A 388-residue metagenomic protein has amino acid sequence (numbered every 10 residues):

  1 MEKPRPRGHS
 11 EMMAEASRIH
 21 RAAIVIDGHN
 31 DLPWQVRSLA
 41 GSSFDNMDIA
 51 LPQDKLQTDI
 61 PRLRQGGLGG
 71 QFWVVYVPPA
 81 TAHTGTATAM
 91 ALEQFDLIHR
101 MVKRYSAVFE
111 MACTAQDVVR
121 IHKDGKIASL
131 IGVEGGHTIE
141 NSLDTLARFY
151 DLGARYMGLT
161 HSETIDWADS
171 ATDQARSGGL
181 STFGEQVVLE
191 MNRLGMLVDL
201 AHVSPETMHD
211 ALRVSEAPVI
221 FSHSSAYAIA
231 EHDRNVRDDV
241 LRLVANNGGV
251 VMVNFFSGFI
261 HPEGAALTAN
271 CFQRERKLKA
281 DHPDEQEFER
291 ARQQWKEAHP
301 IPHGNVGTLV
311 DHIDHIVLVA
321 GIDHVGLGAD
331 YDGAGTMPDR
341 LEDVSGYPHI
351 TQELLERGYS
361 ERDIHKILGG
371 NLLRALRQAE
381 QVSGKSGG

Functional and structural regions predicted by a protein language model:
M1-G178, E231-G388: N-terminal hydrophobic targeting/anchoring segments and the immediately downstream early-domain regions of hydrolases
I26-L32, V203, F221-S225: Histidine-centered catalytic micro-motifs
S142-L146, T207-A217: Distinct, well-ordered alpha-helical segments
R176-F183, D199-T207, V236: Short, contiguous, pocket-lining structural segments that sit at or immediately flank catalytic/ligand-binding sites
S177-R193, A211-F221, I350: Alpha-helix-loop-beta-strand connector modules within alpha/beta enzyme cores
V187-L200, E206-D210, V240-N246, H315: Substrate-binding cleft of carbohydrate-active enzyme catalytic domains
P205-E206, A226-A228, S257-I260: Short, catalytically relevant binding-site loops at active-site mouths
